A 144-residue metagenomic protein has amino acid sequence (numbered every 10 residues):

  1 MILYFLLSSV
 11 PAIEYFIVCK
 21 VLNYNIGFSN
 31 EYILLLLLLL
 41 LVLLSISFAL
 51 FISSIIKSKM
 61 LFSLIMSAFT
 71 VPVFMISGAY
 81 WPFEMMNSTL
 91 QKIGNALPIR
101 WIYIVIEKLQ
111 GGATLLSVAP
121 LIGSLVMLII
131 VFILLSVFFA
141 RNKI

Functional and structural regions predicted by a protein language model:
M1-L64, V71: Alpha-helical transmembrane segments and their short interhelical loops
F5, L39, A68-I76, I93-I99: Hydrophobic transmembrane alpha-helices
S8, A12, V71-M75, V105 (+2 more regions): Hydrophobic transmembrane alpha-helices of multi-pass small-molecule transporters
N25, G78-V131: Membrane-interfacial helix-loop-helix junctions in multi-pass membrane proteins
E31-L39, L64-I65, I93, A119-M127: Hydrophobic alpha-helical transmembrane segments
L50-S53, E84, N142: Short helix-terminus and kink motifs of transmembrane alpha helices, predominantly at the cytoplasmic interface
V137-I144: Short cytosolic juxtamembrane segments of multi-pass membrane proteins
